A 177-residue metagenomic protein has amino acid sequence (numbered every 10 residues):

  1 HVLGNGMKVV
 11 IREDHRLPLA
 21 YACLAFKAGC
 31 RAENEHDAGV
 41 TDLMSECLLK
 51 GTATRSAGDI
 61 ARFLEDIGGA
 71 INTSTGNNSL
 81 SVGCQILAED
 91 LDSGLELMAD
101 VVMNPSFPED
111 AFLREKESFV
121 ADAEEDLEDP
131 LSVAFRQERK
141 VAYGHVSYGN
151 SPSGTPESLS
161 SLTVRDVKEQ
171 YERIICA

Functional and structural regions predicted by a protein language model:
V2, V10-E13, D59-A177: Charge-rich, well-structured scaffold segments of protease-associated domains
G6, H15-L64: Active/ligand-binding-proximal structured segments within catalytic/core domains that scaffold catalytic residues
